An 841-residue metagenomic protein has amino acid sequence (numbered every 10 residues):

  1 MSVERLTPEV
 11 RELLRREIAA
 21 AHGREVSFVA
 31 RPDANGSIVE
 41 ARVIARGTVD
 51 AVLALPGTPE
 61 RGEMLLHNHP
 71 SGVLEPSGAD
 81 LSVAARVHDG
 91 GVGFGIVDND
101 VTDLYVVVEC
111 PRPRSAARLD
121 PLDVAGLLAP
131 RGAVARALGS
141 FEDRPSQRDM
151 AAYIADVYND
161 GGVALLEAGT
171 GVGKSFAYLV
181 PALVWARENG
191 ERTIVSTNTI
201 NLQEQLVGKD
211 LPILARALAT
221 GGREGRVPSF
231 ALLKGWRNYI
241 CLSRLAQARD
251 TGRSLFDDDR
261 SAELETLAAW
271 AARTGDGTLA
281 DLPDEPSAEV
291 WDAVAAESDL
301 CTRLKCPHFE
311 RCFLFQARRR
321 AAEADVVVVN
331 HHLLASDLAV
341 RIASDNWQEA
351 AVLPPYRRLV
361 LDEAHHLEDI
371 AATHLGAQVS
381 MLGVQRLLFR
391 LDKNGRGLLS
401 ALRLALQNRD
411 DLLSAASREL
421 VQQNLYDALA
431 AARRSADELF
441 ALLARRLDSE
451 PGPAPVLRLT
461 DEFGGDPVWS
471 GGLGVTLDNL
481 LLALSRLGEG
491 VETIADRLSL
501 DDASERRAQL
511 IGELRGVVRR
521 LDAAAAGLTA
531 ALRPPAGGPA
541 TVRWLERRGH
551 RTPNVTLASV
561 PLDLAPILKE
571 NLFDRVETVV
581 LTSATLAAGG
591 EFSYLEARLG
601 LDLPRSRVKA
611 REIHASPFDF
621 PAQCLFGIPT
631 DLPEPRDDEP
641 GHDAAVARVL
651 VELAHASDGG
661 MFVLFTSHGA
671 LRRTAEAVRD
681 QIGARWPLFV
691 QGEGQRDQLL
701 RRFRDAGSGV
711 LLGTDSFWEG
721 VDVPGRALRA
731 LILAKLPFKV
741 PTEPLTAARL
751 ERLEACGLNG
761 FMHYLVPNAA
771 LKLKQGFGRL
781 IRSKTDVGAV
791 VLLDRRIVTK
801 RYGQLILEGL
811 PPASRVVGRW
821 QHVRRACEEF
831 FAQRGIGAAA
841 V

Functional and structural regions predicted by a protein language model:
M1-R15, R31, N35, E40-S115: Active-site-proximal loop/helix of nucleotide/amide-processing enzymes and allied scaffolds
P121-A137, G190-R192, S196-V327, H331-A335 (+5 more regions): A substrate-engagement module of RecA-like helicase motors
L122-L166: Conserved pre-motif I regulatory segment
N159-P181: Walker A/P-loop
Y178, V184, E204, P212 (+4 more regions): Signature of the SF2 helicase/ATPase Hel1-core->accessory helical subdomain module
W291-V327, L338-Q348, S485-T630, H642 (+3 more regions): A contiguous, basic/glycine-rich beta-loop/short-helix subdomain that forms a polymer-engagement track
F618, P629-G641, L688-V798: Conserved RecA-like P-loop NTPase helicase motor core
F665-G692: Conserved helicase motor "Helicase C" RecA-like lobe of SF1/SF2 P-loop NTPases
